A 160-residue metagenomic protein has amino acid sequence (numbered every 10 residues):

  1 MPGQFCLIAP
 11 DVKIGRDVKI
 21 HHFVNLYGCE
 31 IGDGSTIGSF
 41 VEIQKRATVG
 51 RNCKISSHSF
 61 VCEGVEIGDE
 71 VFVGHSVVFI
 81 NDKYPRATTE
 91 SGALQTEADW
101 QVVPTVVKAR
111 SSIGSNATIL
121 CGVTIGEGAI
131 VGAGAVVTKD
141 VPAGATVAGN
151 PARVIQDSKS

Functional and structural regions predicted by a protein language model:
M1-P10, I20-V123, N150-P151, S158-K159: Flexible, glycine/small-residue-enriched loop-and-beta-strand segment within the central core of proteins
V123-T146: C-terminal/domain-terminus segments
